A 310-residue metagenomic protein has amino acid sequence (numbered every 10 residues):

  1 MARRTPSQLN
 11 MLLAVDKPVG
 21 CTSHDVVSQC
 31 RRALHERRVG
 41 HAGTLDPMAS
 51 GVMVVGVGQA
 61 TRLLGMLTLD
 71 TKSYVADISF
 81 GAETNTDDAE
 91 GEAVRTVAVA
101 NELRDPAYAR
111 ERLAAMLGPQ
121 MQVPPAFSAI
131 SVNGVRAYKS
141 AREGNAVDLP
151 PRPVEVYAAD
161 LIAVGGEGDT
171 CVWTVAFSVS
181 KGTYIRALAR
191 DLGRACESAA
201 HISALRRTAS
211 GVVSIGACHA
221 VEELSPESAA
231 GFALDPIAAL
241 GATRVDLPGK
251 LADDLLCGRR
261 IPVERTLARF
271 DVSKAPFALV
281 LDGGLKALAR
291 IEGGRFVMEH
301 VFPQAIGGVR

Functional and structural regions predicted by a protein language model:
M1-P18, H24-H41, L45, A49 (+2 more regions): Accessory RNA 3′-end/elbow-binding domains used by RNA modification enzymes
M1-S180, I185-A217: Catalytic cores of RNA-modifying enzymes
